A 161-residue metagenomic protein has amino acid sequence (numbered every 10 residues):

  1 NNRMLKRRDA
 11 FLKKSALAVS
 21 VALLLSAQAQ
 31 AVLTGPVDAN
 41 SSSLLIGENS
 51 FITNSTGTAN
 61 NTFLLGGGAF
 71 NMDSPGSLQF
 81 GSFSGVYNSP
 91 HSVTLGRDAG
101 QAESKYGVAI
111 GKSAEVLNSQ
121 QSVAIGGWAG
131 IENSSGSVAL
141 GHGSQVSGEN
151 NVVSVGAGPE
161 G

Functional and structural regions predicted by a protein language model:
N1-S26: Bacterial Sec-dependent N-terminal signal peptides
Q30-G161: Periodic small-residue-enriched repeat registers in elongated scaffold domains
